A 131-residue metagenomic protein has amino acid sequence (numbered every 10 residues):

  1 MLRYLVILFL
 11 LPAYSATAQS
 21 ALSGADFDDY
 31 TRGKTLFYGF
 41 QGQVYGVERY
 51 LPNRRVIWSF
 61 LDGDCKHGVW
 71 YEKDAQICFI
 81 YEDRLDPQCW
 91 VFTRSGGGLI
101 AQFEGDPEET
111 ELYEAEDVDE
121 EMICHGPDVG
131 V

Functional and structural regions predicted by a protein language model:
Y4-A13: Sec-dependent N-terminal signal peptides
S15-H67, F79-V131: Lipid interaction determinants
K73-F79: Amphipathic, hydrophobic secondary-structure cores in small proteins
